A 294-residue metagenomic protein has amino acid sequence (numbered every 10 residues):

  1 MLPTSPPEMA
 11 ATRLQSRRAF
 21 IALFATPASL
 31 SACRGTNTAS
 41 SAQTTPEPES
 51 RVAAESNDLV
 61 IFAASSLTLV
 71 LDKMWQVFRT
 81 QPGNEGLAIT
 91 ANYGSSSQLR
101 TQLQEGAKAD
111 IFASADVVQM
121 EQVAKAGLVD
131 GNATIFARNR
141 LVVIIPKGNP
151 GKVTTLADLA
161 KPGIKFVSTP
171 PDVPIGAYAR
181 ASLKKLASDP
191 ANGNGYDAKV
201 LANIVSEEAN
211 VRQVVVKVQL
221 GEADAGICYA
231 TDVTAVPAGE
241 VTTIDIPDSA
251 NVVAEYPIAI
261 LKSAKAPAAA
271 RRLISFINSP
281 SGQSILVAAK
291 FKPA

Functional and structural regions predicted by a protein language model:
M1-Q15, A19-A32: N-terminal secretory signal peptides
L2, A11, C33-E105, D116-V117 (+3 more regions): Exported/periplasmic ABC-transporter solute-binding proteins
K108-I111: Short, structured active-site "lid" loops
V142: N-terminal glycine-rich flavin-associated loop
